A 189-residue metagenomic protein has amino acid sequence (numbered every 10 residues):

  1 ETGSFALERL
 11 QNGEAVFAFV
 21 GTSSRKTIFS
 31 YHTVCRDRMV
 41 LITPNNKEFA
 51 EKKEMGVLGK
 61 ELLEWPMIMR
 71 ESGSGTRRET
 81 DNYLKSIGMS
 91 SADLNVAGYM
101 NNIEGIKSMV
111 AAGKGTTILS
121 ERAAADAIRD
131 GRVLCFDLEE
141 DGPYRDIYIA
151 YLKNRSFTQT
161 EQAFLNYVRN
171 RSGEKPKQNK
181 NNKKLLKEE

Functional and structural regions predicted by a protein language model:
E1, A15-G21, N101, I118-S120 (+1 more regions): Short beta-strand and adjacent tight-turn residues that come in two discontinuous sequence segments and form the edges
E1-T2, S91-N102: Short beta-strand-to-loop elements that line the ligand-binding cleft of bilobed periplasmic-binding protein-like
G3-M39, T43, E51-K52, A111 (+1 more regions): Short beta-strand-centered segments that line the small-molecule binding cleft or hinge of alpha/beta clamshell
L10-Q11, L62, S108-G115, I149: Hydrophobic residues within well-ordered alpha-helices
S30-V40, N95, T117, R129-Y144: Short beta-strand->loop
N46-L58, N154-Q159: Short helix-loop capping/hinge motifs at secondary-structure junctions, enriched in acidic/polar residues
E51, P66-G88, T158-E161, L165 (+1 more regions): Secondary-structure junction motif
L134-Q178: A late-sequence structural motif
